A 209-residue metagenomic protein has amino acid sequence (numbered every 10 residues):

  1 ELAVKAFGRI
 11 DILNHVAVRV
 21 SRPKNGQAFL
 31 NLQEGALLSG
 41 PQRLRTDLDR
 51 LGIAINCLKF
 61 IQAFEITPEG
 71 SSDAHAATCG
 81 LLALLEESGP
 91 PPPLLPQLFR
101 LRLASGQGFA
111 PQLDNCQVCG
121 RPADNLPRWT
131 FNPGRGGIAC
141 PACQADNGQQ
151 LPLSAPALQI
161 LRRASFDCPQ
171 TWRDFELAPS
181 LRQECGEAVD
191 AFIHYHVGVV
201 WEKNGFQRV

Functional and structural regions predicted by a protein language model:
E1-V209: Non-catalytic alpha-helical scaffolds and adjoining flexible linkers that form interface surfaces for assembly
